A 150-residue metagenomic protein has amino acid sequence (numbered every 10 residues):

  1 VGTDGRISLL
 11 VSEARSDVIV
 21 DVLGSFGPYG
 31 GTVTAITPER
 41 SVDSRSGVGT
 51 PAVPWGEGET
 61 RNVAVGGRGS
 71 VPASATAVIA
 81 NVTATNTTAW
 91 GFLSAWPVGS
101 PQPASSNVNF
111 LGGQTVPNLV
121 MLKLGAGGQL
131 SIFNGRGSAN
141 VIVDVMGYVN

Functional and structural regions predicted by a protein language model:
V1-N150: Short edge beta-strands and adjacent beta->alpha junctions
